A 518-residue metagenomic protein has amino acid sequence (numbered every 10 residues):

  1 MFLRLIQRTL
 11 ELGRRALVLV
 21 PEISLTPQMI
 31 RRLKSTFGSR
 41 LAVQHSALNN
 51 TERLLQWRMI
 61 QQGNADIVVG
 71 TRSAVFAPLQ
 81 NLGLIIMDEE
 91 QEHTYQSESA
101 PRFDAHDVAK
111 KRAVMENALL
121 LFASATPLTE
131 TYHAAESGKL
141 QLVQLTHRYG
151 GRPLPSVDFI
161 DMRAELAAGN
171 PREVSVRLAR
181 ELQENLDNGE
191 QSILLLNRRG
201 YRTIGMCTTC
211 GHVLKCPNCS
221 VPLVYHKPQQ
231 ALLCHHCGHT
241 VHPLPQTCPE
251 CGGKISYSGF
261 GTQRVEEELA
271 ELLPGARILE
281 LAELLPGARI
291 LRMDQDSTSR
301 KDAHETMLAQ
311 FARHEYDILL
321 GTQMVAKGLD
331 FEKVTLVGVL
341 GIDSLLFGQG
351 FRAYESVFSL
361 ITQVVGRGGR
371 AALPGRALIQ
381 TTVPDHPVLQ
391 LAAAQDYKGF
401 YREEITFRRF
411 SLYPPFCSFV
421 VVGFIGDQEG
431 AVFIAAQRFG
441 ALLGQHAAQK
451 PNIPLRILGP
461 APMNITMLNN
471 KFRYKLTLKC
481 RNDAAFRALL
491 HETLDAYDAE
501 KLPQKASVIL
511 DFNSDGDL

Functional and structural regions predicted by a protein language model:
M1-F433, Q445, M463-T466, K475-L476 (+2 more regions): Inter-lobe coupling/hinge segments of SF2-like helicase ATPases
T36, H446, K450, Y497-E500: Solvent-exposed amphipathic alpha-helical surface segments
L291, H446-M463, Q504-N513: Short beta-strand elements
K398, F433-L458: Short amphipathic alpha-helix segments
A435-A441, A488-A496: Short amphipathic alpha-helices in soluble, non-transmembrane regions that often serve as interface/regulatory elements
N469-K471: C-terminal effector/interaction modules appended to NTPase cores
T477-R481, N513: Short, loop-centered acidic/histidine patches that primarily coordinate divalent metals
H491, D495-L518: Generic C-terminus detector
